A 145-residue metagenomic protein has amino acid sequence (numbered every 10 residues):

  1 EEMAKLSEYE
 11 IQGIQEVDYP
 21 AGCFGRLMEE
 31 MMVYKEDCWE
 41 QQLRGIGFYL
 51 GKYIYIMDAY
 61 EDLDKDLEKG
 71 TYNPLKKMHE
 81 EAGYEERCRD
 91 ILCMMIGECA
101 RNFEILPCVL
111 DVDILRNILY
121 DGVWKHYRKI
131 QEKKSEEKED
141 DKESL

Functional and structural regions predicted by a protein language model:
E1-C23, Q41-G45, D66-L106: Divalent-cation-assisted or electrostatically stabilized phosphate/pyrophosphate-binding catalytic cores
L6-G13, E29-M32, D58: Short, flexible active-site loops
E16-Y34, Y55: Charged, well-structured binding/catalytic surfaces in domain cores that contact anionic ligands
M28, G47, I118-L119: Short alpha-helical scaffolding segments that buttress acidic/His motifs in well-ordered protein cores
Y34-Q41, L106-L110: Inter-helical turn/loop segments and adjacent helix faces that build the functional surface of alpha-helical bundle
Q41-D66: Active-site alpha-helical segments that house and flank conserved acidic catalytic motifs for diphosphate chemistry
A82-L145: Catalytic cores of phosphodiester-bond-cleaving enzymes
